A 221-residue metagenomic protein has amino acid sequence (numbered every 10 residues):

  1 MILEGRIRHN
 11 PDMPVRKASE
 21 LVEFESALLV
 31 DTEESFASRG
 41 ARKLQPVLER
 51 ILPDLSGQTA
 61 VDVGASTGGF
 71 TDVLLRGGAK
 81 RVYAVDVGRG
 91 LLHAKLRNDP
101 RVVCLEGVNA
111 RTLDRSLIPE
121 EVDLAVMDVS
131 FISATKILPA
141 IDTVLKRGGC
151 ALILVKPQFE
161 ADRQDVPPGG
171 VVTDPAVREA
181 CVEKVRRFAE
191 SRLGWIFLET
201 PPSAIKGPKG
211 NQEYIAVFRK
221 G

Functional and structural regions predicted by a protein language model:
M1-F24, T59: A basic, amphipathic helix-loop patch mediating RNA/tRNA/ribosome contacts
L55-S66, L74: Conserved class I S-adenosyl-L-methionine
G68-G69, G90: Glycine-rich SAM-binding Motif I of class I
V73-R81: Conserved S-adenosyl-L-methionine
Y83-K136: S-adenosyl-L-methionine
T135-C150: A short glycine-rich, Lys/Arg-flanked "PGG" loop and its adjoining helix->strand segment in the class I
P157-D174: Short, glycine-/aromatic-enriched active-site segment of Class I SAM-dependent methyltransferases
I205-G221: Core SAM-dependent methyltransferase catalytic element
